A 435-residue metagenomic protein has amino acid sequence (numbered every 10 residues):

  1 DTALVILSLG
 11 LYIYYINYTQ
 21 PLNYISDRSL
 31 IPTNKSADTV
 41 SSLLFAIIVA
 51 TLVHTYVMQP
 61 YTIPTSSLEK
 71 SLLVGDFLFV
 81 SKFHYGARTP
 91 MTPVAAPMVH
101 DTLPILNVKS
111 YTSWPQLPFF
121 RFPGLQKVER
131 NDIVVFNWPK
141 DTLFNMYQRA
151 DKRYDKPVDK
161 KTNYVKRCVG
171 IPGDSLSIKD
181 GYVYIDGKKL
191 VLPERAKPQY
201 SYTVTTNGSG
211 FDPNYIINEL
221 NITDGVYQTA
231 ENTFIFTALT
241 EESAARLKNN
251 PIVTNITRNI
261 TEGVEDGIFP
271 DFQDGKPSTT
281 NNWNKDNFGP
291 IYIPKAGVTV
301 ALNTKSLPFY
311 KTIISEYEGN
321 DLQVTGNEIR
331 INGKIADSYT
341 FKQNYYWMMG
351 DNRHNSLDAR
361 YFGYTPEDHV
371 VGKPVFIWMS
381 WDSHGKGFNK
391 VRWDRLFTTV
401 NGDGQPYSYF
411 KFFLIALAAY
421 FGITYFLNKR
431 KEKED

Functional and structural regions predicted by a protein language model:
D1-T19: Hydrophobic, aromatic-rich membrane-embedded alpha-helical segments
Y15-P21, I423-N428: Structural signal for the C-terminal ends of transmembrane alpha-helices and the immediately following loop
S26-D435: Extended hydrophobic leader/signal-anchor segments used for secretion and membrane insertion
